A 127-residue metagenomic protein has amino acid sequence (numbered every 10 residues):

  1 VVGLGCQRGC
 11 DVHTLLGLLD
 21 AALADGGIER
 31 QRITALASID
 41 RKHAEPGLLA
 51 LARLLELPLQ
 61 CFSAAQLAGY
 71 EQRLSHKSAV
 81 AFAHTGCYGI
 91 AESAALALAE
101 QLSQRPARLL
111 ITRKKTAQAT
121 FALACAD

Functional and structural regions predicted by a protein language model:
V1-K42, A126: Conserved mixed alpha/beta catalytic, RNA-binding, or beta-rich assembly cores of soluble enzyme, regulatory
V1-V2, T34-A35, L59-Q60, P106-L110 (+1 more regions): Structural motif
C6, C87, A95: Functionally engaged cysteine thiol sites
L16, D20, L49, A91-A94: Predominant activation on well-ordered alpha-helical scaffold segments within soluble catalytic domains
D20, A24, I28, S38-R41 (+2 more regions): Generic secondary-structure signature for well-ordered alpha-helical cores
I39, L48-I90: Long, charge-dense
A44-P46: Short, well-ordered alpha-helical microsegments
A91-D127: C-terminal edge-of-domain segments
